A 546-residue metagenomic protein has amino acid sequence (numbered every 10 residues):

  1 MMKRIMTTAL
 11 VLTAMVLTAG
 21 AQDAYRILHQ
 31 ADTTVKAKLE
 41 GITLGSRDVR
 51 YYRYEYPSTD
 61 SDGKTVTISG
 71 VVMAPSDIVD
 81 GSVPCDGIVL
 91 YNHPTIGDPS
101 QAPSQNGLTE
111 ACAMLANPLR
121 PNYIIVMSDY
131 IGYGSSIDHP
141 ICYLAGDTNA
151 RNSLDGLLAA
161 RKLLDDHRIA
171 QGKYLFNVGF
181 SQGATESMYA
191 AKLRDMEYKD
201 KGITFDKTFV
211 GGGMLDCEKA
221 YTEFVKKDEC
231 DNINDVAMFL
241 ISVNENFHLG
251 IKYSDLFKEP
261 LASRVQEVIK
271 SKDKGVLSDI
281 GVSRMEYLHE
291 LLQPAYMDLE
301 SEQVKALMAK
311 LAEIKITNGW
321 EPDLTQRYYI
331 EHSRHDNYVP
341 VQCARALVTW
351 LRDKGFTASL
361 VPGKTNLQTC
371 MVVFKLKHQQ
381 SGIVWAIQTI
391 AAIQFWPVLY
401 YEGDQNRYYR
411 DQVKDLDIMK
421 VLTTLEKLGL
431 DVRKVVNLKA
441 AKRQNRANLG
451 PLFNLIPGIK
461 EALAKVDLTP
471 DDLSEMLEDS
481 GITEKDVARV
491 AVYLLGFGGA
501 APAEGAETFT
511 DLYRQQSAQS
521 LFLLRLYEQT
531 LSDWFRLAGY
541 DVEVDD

Functional and structural regions predicted by a protein language model:
A21-V79, P84: Catalytic-loop region of hydrolases
D62, D77-N117: Short, surface-exposed "cap/lid" segments of acyl-processing enzymes
Y143-D165: Alpha/beta-hydrolase active-site loop
A159-D166, K173-K227: Primarily recognizes the serine-hydrolase "nucleophile elbow" in alpha/beta-hydrolase and SGNH/GDSL folds
G211-E321: Accessory cap/linker subdomain of secreted extracellular hydrolases
Y329-H332, D336: Short beta-strand/loop motif that positions the catalytic acidic residue of the alpha/beta-hydrolase fold
N337-C343: Conserved alpha/beta-hydrolase "acid-adjacent" motif
R352-K375: Catalytic histidine neighborhood in serine/cysteine hydrolases with alpha/beta-hydrolase-type architecture
